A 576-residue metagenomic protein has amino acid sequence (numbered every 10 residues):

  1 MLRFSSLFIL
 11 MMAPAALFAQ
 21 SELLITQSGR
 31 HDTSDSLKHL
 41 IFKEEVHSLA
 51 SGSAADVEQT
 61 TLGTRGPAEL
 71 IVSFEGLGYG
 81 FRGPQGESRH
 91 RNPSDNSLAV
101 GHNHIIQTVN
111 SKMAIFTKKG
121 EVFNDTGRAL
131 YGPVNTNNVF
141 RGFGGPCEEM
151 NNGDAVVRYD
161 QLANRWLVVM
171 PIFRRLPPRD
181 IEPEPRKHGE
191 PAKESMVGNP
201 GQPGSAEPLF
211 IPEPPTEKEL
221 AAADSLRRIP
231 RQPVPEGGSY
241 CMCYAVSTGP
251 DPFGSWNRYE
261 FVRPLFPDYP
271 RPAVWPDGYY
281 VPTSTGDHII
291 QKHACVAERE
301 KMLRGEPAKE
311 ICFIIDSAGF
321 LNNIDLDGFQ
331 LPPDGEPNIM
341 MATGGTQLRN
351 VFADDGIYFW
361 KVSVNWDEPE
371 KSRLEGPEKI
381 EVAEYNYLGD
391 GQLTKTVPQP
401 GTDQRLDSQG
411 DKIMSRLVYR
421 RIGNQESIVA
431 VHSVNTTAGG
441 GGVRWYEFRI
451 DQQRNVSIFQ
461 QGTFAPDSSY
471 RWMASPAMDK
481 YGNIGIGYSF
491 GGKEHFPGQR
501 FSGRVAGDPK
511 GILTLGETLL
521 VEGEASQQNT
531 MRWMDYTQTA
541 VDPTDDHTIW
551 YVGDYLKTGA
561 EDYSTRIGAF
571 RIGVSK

Functional and structural regions predicted by a protein language model:
M1-Q20: Bacterial Sec-dependent N-terminal signal peptides
Q20-V197, G201-G204, P208-K576: C-terminal PAP-associated
